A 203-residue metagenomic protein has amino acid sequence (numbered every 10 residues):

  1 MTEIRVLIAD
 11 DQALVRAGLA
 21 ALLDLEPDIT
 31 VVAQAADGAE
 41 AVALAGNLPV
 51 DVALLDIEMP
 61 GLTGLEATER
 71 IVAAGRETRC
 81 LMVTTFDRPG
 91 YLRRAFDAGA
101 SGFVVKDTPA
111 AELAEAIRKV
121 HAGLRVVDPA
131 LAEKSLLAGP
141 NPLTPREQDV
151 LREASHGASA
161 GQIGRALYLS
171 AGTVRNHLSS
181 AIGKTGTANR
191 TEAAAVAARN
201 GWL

Functional and structural regions predicted by a protein language model:
D10, D56: Active-site residues of response regulator receiver
Q34-V52: Acidic, metal-coordinating helix/loop segments flanking the phosphotransfer/catalytic sites of two-component signaling
D37-E40, P60-E66: Acidic catalytic/metal-coordinating carboxylates
A43, L65-E77: Short amphipathic alpha-helix used as the core "switch/output" element in two-component signaling
F86-D87, G172: Short, conserved "switch-loop" micro-motifs in signal-transduction and mechanochemical regulators
G90-D97, S101-D149, W202: Short, flexible helix-to-coil linker/hinge segments that flank and couple to helix-turn-helix
S159-E192: Recognition helix of helix-turn-helix DNA-binding domains
